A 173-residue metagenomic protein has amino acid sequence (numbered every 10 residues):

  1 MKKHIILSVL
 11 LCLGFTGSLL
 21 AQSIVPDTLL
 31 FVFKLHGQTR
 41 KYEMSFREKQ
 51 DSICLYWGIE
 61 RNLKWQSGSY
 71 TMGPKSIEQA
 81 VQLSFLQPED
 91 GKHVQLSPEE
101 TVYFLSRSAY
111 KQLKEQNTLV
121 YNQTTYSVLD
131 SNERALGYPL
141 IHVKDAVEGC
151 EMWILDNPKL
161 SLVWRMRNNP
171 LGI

Functional and structural regions predicted by a protein language model:
H4-F15: Sec-dependent N-terminal signal peptides
G17-A21: Sec/Tat signal peptide C-region and signal peptidase I cleavage site
Q22-I173: Acidic, serine/threonine-rich low-complexity disordered tracts
